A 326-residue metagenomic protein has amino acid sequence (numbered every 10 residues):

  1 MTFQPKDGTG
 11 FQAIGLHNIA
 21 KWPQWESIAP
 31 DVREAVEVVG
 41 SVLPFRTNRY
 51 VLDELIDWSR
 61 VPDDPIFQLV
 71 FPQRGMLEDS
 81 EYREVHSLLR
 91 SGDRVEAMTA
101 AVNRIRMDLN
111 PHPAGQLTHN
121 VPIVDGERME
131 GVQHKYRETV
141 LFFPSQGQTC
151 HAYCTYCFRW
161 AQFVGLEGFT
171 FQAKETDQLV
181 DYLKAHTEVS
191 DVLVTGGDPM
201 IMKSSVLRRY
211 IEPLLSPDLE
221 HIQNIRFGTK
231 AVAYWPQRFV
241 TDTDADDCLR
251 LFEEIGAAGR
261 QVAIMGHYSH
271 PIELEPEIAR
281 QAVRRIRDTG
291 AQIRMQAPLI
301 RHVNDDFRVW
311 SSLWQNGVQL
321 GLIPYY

Functional and structural regions predicted by a protein language model:
M1-H134: Flexible, acidic/Gly-rich N-terminal and inter-domain linker regions that tether and position cofactor-handling modules
A35-V39, L43, V132, F142 (+3 more regions): Conserved aromatic-histidine-acidic binding/catalytic patches
V51, C154, Y325: Conserved, mostly hydrophobic/aromatic
L69, V124, F171-D181: Active-site glycine-rich loop that binds ribose-phosphate moieties when present
R128-V132, F142-Q146, L179-Y182: Catalytic micro-motifs at enzyme active sites that drive phosphoryl/nucleotidyl and oxygen chemistry
H134-A173, F227: Canonical Radical SAM [4Fe-4S] cluster-binding loop centered on the CxxxCxxC motif and its immediate flanking residues
D177-T187, D191, M200-Y326: Conserved AdoMet/S-adenosylmethionine-binding subsite of the radical SAM
V194-T195: Residue-level marker for buried hydrophobic side chains located in beta-strands that build the well-ordered beta-sheet
